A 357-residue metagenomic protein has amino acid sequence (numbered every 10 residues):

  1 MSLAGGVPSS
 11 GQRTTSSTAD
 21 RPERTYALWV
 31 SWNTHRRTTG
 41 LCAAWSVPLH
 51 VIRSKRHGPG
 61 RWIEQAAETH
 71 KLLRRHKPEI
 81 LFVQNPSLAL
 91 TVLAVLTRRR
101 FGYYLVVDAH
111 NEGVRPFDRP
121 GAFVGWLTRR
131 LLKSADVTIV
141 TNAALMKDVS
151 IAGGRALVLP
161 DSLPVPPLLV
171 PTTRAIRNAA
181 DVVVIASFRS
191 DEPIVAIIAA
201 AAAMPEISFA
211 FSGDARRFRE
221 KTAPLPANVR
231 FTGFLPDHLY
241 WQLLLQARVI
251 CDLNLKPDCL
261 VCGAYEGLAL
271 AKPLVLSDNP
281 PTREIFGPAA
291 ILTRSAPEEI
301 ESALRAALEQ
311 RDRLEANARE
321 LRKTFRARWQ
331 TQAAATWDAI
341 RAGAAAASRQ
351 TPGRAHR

Functional and structural regions predicted by a protein language model:
T14, K133-V170, R177: Donor nucleotide-sugar binding/catalytic pocket of nucleotide-sugar-dependent glycosyltransferases
R56-H57, P78, Y103-G121, S134-V137 (+1 more regions): A short, histidine- and acid-enriched strand-loop-helix "catalytic/donor-clamping" loop that lines the nucleotide-sugar
H70, L96-R100, P120-T138: Membrane-proximal helix-turn-helix segments that form the acceptor-binding/catalytic region of lipid-linked
T173-E192, I198-M204, A210: Conserved donor-binding/catalytic core segment of Leloir-type glycosyltransferases
R219-W241: Nucleotide-activated donor-binding/catalytic signature segment of Leloir-type glycosyltransferases, i.e., the conserved
V249, A269-L276: Short hydrophobic beta-strand element within catalytic cores of glycosyltransferases and related nucleotide-activated
A290-E298, R305-D312: Conserved acidic donor-binding segment of nucleotide-sugar-dependent glycosyltransferases
D312-A345: A charged, aromatic-enriched C-terminal amphipathic alpha-helix characteristic of glycosyltransferases across folds
